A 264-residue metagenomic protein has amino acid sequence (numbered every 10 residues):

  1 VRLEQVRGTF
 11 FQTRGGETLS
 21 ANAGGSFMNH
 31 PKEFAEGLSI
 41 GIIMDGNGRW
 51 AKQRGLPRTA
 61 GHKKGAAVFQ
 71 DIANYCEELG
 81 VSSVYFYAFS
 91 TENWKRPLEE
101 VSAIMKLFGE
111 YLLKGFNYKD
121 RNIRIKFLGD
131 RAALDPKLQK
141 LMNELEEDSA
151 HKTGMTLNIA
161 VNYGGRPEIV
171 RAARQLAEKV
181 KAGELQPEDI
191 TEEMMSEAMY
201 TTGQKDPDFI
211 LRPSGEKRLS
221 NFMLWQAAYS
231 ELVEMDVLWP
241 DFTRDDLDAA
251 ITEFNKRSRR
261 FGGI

Functional and structural regions predicted by a protein language model:
R2-F11: Extreme N-terminal basic, low-complexity initiation segments that serve as generic localization/processing leaders
G8, G15-G16, G24-G25: Residue-identity detector for glycine
Q12-T13, N29: Generic detector of N-terminal low-structure segments
G24-I264: Flexible, compositionally biased loop and terminal segments
